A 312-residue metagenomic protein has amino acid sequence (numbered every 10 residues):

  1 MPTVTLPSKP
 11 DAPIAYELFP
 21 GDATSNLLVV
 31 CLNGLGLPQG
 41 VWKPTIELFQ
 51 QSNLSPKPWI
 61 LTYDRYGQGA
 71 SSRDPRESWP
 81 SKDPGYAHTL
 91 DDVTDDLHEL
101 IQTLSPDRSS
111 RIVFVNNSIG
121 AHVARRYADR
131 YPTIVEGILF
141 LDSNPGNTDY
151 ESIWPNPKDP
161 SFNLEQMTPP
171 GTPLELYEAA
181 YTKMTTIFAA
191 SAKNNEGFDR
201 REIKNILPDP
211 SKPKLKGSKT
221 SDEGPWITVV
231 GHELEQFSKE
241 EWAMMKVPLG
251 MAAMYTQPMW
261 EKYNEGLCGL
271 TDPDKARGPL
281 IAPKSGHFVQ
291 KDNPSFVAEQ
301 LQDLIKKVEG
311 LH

Functional and structural regions predicted by a protein language model:
M1-P13: N-terminal cap/lid segment of alpha/beta-hydrolase-fold proteins
K9-P10, A23, W59-V115, R130-Y131: Active-site loop/oxyanion-hole signature of alpha/beta-hydrolase fold enzymes
A12, E17-R76, R130: Conserved HGGG/HGGXW glycine-rich cap/lid loop of the alpha/beta-hydrolase fold
C31-L35, S118, H232: Glycine-rich His-Gly loop
R108-S152: Conserved hydrolase catalytic core segment
L139-L176, R201-E202, V247: Flexible "cap/lid" loop of the alpha/beta hydrolase fold
A180-I281: Conserved serine/cysteine hydrolase catalytic core
D272-H312: Catalytic active-site module of serine/aspartate enzymes centered on a nucleophile-bearing elbow/loop
